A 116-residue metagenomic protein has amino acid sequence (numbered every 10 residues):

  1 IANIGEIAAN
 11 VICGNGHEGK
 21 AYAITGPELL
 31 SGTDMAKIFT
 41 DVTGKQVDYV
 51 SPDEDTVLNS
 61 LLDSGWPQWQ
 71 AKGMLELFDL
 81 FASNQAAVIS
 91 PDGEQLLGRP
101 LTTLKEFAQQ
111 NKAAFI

Functional and structural regions predicted by a protein language model:
I1-N3: A conserved structural motif in NAD(P)-dependent oxidoreductases
G5-G73, Q85-I116: Mid/C-terminal beta-alpha module of Rossmann-like enzyme folds, strongest in SDR-family dehydrogenases/epimerases
F78-N84: Short glycine/proline-rich, acidic loop/turn segments that cap or connect secondary-structure elements
